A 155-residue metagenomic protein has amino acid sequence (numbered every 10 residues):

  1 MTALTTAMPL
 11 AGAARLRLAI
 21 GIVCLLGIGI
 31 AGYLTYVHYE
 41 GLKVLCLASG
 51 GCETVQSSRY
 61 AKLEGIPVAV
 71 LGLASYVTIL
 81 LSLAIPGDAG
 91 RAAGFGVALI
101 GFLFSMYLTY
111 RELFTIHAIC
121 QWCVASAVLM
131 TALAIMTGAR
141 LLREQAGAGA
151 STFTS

Functional and structural regions predicted by a protein language model:
M1-S155: Membrane-interfacial helix-loop segments of redox and metal-homeostasis proteins, especially TM-loop-TM junctions
